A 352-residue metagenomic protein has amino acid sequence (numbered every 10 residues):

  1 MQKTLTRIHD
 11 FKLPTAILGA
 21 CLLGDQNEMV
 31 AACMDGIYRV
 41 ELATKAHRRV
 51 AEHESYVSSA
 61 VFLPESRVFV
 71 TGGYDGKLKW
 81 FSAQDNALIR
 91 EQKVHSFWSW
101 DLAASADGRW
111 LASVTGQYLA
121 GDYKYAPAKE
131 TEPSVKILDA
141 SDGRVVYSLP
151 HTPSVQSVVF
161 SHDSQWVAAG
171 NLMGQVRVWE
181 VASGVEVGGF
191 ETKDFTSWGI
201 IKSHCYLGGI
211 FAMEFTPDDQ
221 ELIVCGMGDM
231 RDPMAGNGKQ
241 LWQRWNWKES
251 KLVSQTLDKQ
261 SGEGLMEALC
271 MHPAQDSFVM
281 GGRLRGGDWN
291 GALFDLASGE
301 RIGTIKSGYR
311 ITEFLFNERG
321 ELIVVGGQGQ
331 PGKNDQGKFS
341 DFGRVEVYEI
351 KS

Functional and structural regions predicted by a protein language model:
M1-S352: WD40-repeat beta-propeller superdomains and closely related acidic/aromatic-rich repeat-like regions
